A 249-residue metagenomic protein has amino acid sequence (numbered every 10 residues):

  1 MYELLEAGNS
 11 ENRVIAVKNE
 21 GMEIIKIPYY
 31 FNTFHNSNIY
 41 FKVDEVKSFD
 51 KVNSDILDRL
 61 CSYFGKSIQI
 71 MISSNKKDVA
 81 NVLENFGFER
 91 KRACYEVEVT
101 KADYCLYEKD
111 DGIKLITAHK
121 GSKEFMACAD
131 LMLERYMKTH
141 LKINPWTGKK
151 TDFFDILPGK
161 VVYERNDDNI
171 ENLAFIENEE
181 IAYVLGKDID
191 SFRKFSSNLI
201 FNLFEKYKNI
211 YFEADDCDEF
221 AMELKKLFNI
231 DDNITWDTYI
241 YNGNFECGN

Functional and structural regions predicted by a protein language model:
M1-A16, E108-N144, G248-N249: Short amphipathic alpha-helix that is part of the acyltransferase structural core
M1-V14, E23, K91-D103: Non-catalytic substrate-recognition and accessory regions of acyl/acetyltransferase enzymes
E6-R59, E164-S196: Conserved donor-binding loop and adjoining core beta-sheet/short helix segment in diverse acyl/aminoacyl transferases
N19, K42-K47, I70-N75, A118-H119 (+2 more regions): Structural motif
Y29, F88, L115: Short, surface-exposed loop motifs enriched in S/T, G, D/E and P with embedded aromatic residues
S48-G112, S196-G248: Acyl-donor-binding surface of acyltransferase catalytic domains
M137-N178: A mid-sequence, solvent-exposed acidic-amphipathic segment
G159-V162, V184, Y211: C-terminal structured interaction module
